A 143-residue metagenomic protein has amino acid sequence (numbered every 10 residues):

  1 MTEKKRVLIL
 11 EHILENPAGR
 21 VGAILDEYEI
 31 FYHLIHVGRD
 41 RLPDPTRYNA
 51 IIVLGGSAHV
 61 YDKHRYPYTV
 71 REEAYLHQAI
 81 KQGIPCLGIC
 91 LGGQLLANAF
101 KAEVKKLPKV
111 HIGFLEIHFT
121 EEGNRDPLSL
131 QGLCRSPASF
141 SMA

Functional and structural regions predicted by a protein language model:
M1, I24-D26, L96, K109 (+1 more regions): A generic structural signal for short, solvent-exposed coil/turn residues that cap or connect secondary-structure
M1-Q82: N-terminal beta1-alpha1 cap of cysteine-dependent amidohydrolase-like domains
A18-V21, K101-K106, N124-Q131: Intrinsically disordered, low-complexity boundary segments flanking structured domains
I30-H33, E103, A138: Conserved beta-strand segments of alpha/beta enzyme cores
I35-V37, L107, M142: Conserved beta-strand termini and adjacent loop/short-helix elements that scaffold enzyme active sites in alpha/beta
L54-G123: Cysteine-nucleophile active-site neighborhood
V110-A143: An acidic, glycine-rich "communication" segment
